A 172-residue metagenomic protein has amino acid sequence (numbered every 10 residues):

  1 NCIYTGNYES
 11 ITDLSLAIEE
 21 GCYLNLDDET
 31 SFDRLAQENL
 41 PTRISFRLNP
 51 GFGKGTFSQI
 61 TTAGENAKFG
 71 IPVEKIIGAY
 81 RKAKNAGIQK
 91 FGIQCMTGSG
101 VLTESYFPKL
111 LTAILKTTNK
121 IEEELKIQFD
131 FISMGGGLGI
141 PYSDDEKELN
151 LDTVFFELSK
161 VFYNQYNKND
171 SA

Functional and structural regions predicted by a protein language model:
N1-F131, I140, V161: Active-site-proximal beta-alpha core segment in soluble small-molecule metabolic enzymes
S105, E146-K147: Single-residue recognition of alpha-helix boundary sites
M134: Structured binding elements
P141, K147-A172: Anionic-ligand-binding alpha/beta catalytic cores of soluble enzymes and soluble regulatory domains that recognize
